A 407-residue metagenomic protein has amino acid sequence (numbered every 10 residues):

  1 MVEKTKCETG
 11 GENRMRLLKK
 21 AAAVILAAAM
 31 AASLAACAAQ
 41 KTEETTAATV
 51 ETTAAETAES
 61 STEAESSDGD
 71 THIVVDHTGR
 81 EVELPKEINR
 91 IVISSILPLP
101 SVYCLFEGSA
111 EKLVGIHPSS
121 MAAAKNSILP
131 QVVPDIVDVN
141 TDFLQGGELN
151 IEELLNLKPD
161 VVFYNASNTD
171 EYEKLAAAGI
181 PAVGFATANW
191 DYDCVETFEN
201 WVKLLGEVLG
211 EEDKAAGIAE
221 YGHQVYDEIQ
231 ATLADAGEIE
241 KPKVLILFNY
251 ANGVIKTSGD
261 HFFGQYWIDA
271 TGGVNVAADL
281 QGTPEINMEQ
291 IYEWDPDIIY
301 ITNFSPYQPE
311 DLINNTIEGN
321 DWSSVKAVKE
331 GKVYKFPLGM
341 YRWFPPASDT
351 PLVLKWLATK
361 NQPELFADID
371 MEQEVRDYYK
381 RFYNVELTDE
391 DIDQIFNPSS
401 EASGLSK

Functional and structural regions predicted by a protein language model:
M1-R14: Short, Lys/Arg-enriched N-terminal segments with co-localized hydrophobic residues within the first ~10-30 amino acids
E12-I25: Bacterial N-terminal signal peptides that target proteins for export
S33-A36: C-terminal motif of bacterial Sec signal peptides marking the signal peptidase cleavage site
A38-K41: Bacterial signal peptide processing site
V74, E81, E171-N252, A277 (+3 more regions): Extracytoplasmic substrate-binding proteins
S94-E153, V161: A short, structured surface patch at a secondary-structure boundary
T141-Q145, I151-Y164, M288-F304: Proline-aspartate-enriched helix->loop->beta-strand connector
K256-G282: Alpha-helical, coiled-coil/dimerization segments enriched in small aliphatic residues
